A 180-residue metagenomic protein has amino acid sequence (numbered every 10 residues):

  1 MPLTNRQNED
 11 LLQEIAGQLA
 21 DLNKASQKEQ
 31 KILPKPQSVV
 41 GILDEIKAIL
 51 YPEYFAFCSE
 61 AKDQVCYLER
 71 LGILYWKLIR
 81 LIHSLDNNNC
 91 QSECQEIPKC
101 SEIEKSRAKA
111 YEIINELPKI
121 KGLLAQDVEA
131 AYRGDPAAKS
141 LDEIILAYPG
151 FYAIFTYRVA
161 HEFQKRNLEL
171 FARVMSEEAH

Functional and structural regions predicted by a protein language model:
M1-V174: Terminal amphipathic alpha-helical/low-complexity segments used for targeting or macromolecular assembly
M175-H180: Structural signal for interior beta-strand "rungs" in well-ordered beta-sheet cores of soluble enzyme domains
